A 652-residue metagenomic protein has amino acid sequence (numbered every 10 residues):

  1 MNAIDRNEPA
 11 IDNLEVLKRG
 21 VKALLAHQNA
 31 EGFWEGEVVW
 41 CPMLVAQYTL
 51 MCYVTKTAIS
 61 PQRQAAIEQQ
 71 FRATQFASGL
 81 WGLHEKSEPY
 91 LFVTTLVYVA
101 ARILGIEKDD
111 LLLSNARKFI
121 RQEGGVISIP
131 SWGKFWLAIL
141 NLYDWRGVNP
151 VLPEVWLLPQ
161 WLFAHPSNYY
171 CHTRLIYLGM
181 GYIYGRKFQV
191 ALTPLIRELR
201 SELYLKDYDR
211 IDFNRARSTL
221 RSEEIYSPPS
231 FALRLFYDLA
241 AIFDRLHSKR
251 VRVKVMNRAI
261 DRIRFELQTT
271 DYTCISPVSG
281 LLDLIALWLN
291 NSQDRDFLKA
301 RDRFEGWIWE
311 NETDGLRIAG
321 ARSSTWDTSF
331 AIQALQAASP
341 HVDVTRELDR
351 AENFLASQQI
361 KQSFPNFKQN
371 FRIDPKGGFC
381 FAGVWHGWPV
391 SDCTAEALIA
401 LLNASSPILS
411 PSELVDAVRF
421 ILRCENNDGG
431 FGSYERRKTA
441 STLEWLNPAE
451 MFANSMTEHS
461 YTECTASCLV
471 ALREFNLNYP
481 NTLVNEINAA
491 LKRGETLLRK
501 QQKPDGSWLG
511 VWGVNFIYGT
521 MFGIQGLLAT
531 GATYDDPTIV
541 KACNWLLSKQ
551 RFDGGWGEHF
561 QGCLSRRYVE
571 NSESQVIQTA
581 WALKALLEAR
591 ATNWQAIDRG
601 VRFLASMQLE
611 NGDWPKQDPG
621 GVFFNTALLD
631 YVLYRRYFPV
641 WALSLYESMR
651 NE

Functional and structural regions predicted by a protein language model:
M1-E652: Preference for long, amphipathic alpha-helical scaffolds in soluble/luminal domains and all-alpha bundles
